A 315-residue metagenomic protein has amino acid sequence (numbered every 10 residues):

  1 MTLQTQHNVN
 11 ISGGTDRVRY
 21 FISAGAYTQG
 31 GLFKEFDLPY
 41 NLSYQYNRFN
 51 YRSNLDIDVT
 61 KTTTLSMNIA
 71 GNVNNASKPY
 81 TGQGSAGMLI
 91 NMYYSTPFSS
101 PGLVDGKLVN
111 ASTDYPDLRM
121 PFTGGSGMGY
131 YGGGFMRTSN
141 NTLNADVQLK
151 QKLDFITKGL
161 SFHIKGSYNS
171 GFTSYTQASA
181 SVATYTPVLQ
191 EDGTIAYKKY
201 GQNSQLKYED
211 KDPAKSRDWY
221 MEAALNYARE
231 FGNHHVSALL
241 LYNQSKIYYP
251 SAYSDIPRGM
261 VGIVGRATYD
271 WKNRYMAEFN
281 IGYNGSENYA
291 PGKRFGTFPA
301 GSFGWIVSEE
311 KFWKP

Functional and structural regions predicted by a protein language model:
M1-S12, T96-N110, A178-I281, S286-A290: Outer-membrane beta-barrel transmembrane domain signature of Gram-negative proteins, especially the mid-to-C-terminal
T2-G25, Q29-L32, L42-T123, M136-N140 (+4 more regions): Flexible loop and strand-edge segments within Gram-negative outer membrane beta-barrel domains
Q4-N8, Y46-R52, N140-D146, D218-E222 (+3 more regions): Transmembrane beta-barrel architecture of outer-membrane proteins
H7-T15, S53-I57, A145-Q151, A223-Y227 (+2 more regions): Residues on the lipid-exposed face of transmembrane beta-strands in outer-membrane beta-barrel proteins
D16-R17, L32, T62, K152-F162 (+4 more regions): Short loop/turn motifs that connect adjacent beta-strands in outer-membrane beta-barrel proteins
R19, T64, N140-N144, T157-H163 (+3 more regions): Outer-membrane beta-barrel architecture
A24-A26, M67-V73, I164-S170, A238-Q244 (+2 more regions): Transmembrane beta-barrel strands of outer-membrane/channel proteins
G31-E35, A76-Y80, G171-Q177, P187-V188 (+4 more regions): Outer-membrane beta-barrel proteins
